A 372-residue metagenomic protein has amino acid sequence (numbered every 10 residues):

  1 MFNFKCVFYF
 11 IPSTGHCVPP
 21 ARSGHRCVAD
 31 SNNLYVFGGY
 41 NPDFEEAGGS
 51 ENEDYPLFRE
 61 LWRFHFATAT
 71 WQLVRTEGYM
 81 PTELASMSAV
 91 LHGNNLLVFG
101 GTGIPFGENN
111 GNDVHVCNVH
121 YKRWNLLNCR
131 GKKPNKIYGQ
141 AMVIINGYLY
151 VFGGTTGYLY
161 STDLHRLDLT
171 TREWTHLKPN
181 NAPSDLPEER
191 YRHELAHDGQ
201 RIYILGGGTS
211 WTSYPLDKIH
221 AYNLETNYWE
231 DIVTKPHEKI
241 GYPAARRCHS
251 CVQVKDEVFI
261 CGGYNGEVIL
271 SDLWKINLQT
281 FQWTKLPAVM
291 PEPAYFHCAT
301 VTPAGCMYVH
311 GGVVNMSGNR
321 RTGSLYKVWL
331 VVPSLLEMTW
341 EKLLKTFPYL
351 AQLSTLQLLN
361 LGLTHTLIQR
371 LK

Functional and structural regions predicted by a protein language model:
M1-S13, F37-Q72, G107, H120: Beta-propeller domains
F2-T14, A69-R75, K122-C129, T171-A182 (+3 more regions): Trp- and S/T/G-rich repeat-edge/linker motifs of beta-rich repeat architectures
F2-Y9, N41, T300-K372: Cullin-RING E3 adaptor/co-adaptor recruitment helices
I11-G24, E53-D54, R75-L84, F106 (+7 more regions): Short loop/turn motifs that recur once per blade in beta-propeller domains
H16, D30-D54, T76, H92-N110 (+8 more regions): Glycine-centered tight turns/hairpins at beta-strand boundaries that repeat across beta-rich repeat domains
S23-C27, E83-A89, D113, K136-M142 (+3 more regions): Beta-propeller and closely related beta-sheet repeat lectin domains
S50-A69, G111-R123, T162-E173, L216-Y228 (+2 more regions): Beta-propeller blade signature
E108, V114-L224: Solenoidal tandem-repeat scaffolds enriched in leucines and small polar residues
